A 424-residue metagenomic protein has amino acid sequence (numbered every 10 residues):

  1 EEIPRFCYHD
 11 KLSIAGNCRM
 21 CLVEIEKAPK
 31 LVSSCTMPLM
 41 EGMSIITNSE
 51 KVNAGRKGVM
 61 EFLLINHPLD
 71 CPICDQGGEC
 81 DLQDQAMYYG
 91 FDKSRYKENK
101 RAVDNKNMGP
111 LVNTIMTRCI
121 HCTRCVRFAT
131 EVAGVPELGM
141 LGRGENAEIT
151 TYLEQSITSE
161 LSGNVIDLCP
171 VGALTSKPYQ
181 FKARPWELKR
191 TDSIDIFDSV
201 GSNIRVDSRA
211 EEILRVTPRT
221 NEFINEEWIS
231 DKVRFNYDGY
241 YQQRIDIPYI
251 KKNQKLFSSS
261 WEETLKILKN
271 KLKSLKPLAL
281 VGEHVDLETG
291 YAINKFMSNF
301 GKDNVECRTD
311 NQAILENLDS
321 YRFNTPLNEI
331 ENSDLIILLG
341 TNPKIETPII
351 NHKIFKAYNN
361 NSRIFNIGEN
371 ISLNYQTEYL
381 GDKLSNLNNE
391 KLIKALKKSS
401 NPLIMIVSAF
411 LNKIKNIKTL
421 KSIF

Functional and structural regions predicted by a protein language model:
E1-E26: A basic, amphipathic helix-loop patch mediating RNA/tRNA/ribosome contacts
E2, F91, V135, V171 (+3 more regions): Short, well-ordered coil loops that connect the C-terminus of an alpha-helix to the N-terminus of a beta-strand
C7-Y8, L141-G144, C307-D310: Beta-strand segments within the central parallel beta-sheet cores of soluble alpha/beta enzyme folds
S13-A15, T36, L327-N328: Short glycine-biased active-site loop of nucleotidyltransferases that positions the nucleotide triphosphate and helps
R19-D195, V200-I204, E212: Fe-S ferredoxin-like electron-transfer domains and their immediately adjacent linker/connector regions across
L64, P68, I115, C122 (+3 more regions): Catalytic alpha/large subunits of respiratory electron-transfer oxidoreductases, centered on bis-MGD molybdoenzymes
